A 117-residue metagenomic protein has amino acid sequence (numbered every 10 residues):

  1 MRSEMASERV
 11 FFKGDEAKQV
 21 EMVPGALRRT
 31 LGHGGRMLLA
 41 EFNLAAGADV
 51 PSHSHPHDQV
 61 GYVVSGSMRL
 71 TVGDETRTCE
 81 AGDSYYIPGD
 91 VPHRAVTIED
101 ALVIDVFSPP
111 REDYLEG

Functional and structural regions predicted by a protein language model:
M1-R36, E116: A short, N-terminal "cap"/entry segment at the start of jelly-roll beta-barrel domains of the cupin/DSBH fold
P24, A40-S54: Conserved short histidine dyad/triad with adjacent acidic residue
N43-A45, H55-L70: Short, conserved beta-strand element in jelly-roll/cupin
V64-S65, E80-A81, E99: A cytosolic small-molecule/anion-sensing beta-strand core signal
S67-R69, T76, P92, L102: Structural motif
D74-G89: Short acidic-glycine-tyrosine-enriched beta hairpin
G89-D113: Ligand-binding loop in jelly-roll beta-barrel domains
